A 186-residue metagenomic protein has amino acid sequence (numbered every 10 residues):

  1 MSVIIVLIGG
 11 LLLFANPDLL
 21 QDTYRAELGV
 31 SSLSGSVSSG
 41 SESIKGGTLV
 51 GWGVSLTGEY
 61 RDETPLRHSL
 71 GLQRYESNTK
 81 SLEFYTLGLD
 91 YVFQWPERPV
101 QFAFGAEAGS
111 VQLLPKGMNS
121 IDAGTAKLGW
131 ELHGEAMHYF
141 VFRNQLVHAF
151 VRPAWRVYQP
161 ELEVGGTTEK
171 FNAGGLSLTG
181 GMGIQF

Functional and structural regions predicted by a protein language model:
M1-G9: Sec-dependent signal peptide recognition, specifically the positively charged N-region followed immediately by
G9-S77, G181-Q185: Short glycine/proline- and aromatic-enriched beta-strand/turn motifs that initiate or cap beta-hairpins
A15, E63, Q94-E97, V151 (+1 more regions): Selective for proline/serine-rich intrinsically disordered segments in cytosolic/nuclear regulatory regions
L20, G46-T48, S81, R98 (+3 more regions): A generic structural micro-feature
R25-S32, L49, A103-S110, G134-A136 (+3 more regions): Generic alpha-helical hydrophobic packing signal
S36-K45, T79-Y85, L114-A123, E161-T168: Outer-membrane beta-barrel translocator domains and adjoining extracellular loop/strand segments of Gram-negative
I44, A136-F186: Predominantly the C-terminal beta-signal and adjacent terminal strand-loop region of outer-membrane beta-barrel
S55-R143: Gram-negative (and chloroplast) outer-membrane scaffold detector with strong preference for beta-barrel transmembrane
